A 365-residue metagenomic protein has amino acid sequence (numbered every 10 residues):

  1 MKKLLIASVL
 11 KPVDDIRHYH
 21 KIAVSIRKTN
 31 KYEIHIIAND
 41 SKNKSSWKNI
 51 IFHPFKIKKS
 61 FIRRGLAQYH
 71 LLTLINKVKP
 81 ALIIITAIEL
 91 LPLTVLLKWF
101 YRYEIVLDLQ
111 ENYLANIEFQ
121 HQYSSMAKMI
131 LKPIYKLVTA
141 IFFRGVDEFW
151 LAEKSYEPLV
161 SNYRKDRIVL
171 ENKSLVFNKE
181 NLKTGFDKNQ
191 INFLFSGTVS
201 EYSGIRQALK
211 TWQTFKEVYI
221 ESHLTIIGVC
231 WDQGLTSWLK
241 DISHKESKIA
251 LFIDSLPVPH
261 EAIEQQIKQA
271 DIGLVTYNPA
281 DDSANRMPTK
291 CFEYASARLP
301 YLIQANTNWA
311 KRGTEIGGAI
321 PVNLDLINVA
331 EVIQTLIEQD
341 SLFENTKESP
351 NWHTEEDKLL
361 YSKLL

Functional and structural regions predicted by a protein language model:
M1-K42, K48, E148, E171 (+1 more regions): N-terminal subdomain of nucleotide-sugar transferases
L5-A7, W150, G185-K216, L224-I227 (+1 more regions): Conserved donor-binding/catalytic core segment of Leloir-type glycosyltransferases
I6-K21, S60, I85, S200-I205 (+1 more regions): A short, glycine/small-residue-rich beta-strand->loop->alpha-helix junction that serves as a flexible
R17, S203, D254-Q266, G273-A295 (+1 more regions): Nucleotide-sugar-dependent
V24, Y69-N76, L96-F100, L107 (+3 more regions): Membrane-proximal helix-turn-helix segments that form the acceptor-binding/catalytic region of lipid-linked
H53-P54, V106-L137, F177, Y202 (+1 more regions): Acceptor-binding helix/loop patch of EC 2.4 sugar-transfer enzymes, predominantly nucleotide-sugar-dependent
G228, T236-Q265, Q269: Nucleotide-activated donor-binding/catalytic signature segment of Leloir-type glycosyltransferases, i.e., the conserved
L324-L365: A charged, aromatic-enriched C-terminal amphipathic alpha-helix characteristic of glycosyltransferases across folds
